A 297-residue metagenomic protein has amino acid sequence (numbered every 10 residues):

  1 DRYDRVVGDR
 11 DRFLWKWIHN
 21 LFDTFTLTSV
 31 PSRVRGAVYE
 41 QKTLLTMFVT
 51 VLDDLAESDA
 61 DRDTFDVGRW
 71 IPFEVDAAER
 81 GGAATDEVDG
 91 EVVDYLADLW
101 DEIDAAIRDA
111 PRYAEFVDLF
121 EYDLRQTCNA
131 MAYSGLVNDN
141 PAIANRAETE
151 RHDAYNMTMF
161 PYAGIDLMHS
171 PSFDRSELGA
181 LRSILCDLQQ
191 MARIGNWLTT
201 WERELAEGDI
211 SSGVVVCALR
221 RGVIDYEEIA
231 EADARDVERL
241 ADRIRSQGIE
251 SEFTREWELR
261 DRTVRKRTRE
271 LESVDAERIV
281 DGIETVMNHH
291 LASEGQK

Functional and structural regions predicted by a protein language model:
D1-M47, V51, L55-D59: Conserved N-terminal diphosphate/IPP-binding helix and adjacent helical/loop segment of trans-prenyltransferase domains
R2-V6, S29-P31, V75-A83, N138-E148 (+1 more regions): Short, charged, low-complexity loops and linkers
D9-F22, D86-L198, E202-L205, E277-K297: All-alpha helical catalytic cores of prenyl diphosphate-utilizing isoprenoid enzymes
A37, Q41-L44, D153, I184 (+2 more regions): Aromatic-acidic/polar surface patches that form glycan- and anion
Q41, L45, T50, D54-V93 (+1 more regions): Long, mid-chain structured domain cores
D53-D76, Y162-R255: Acidic, Mg2+-coordinating active-site segments of isoprenoid diphosphate-utilizing enzymes
V67-R69, T254-K297: Short hairpin/turn module used for nucleic-acid contact or packing/dimerization
G82-A114, R220-D275: Primarily interfacial, aromatic-capped hydrophobic alpha-helices that serve as membrane anchors
